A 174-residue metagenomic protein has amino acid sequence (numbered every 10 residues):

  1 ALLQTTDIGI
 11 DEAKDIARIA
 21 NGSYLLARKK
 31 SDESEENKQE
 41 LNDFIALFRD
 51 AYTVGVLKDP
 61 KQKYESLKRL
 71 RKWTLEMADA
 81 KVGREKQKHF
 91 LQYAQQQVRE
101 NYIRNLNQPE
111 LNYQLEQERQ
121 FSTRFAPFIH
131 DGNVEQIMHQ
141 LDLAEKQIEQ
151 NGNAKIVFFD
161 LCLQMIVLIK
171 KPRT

Functional and structural regions predicted by a protein language model:
A1-Y93, Q97, I103-T174: Charged, glycine-rich active-site and insertion segments that engage polyanionic ligands
